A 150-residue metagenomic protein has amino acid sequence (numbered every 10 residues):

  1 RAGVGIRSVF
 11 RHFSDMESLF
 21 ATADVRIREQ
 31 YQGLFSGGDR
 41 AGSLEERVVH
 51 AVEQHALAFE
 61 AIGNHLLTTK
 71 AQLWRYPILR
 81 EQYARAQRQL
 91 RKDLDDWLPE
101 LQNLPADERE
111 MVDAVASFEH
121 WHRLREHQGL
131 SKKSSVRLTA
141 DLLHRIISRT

Functional and structural regions predicted by a protein language model:
R1-S18: Helix-turn-helix
R7, S18-A51: Amphipathic alpha-helical linker/stalk segments
H12-F13, T22, L138: Residues in the recognition helix of alpha-helical DNA-binding motifs
F13, A71-R75, V115-F118: Short helix-capping/turn signature of helix-turn-helix
A23-L34, I62, L66, D93 (+2 more regions): A short secondary-structure junction motif
F35-R40, T69-P77: Short linear capping/connector segments at secondary-structure termini
V49, L57-K70, P77-E110, R137-S148: Amphipathic alpha-helical packing segments from all-alpha helical-bundle domains
D96, R109-S131, R145-T150: Amphipathic C-terminal alpha-helical segment
